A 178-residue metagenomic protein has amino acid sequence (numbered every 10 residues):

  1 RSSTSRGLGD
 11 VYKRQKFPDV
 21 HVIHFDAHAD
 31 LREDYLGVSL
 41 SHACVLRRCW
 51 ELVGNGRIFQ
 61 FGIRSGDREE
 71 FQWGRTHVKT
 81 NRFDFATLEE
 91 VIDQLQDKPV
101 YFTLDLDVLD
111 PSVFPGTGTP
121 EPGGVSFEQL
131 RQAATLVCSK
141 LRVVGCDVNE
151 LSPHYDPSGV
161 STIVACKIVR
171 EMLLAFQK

Functional and structural regions predicted by a protein language model:
R1-Y12: Single conserved hydrophobic/aromatic residue that forms the stacking wall/gate of nucleotide- or nucleobase-binding
D10-K178: Conserved alpha-helical scaffold segments that buttress catalytic/binding sites
